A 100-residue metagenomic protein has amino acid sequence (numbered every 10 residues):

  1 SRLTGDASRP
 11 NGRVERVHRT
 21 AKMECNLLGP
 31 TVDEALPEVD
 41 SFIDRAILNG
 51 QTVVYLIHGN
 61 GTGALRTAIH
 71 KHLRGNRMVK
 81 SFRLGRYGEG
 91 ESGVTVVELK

Functional and structural regions predicted by a protein language model:
S1-K100: Long, charged, low-complexity intrinsically disordered regions
